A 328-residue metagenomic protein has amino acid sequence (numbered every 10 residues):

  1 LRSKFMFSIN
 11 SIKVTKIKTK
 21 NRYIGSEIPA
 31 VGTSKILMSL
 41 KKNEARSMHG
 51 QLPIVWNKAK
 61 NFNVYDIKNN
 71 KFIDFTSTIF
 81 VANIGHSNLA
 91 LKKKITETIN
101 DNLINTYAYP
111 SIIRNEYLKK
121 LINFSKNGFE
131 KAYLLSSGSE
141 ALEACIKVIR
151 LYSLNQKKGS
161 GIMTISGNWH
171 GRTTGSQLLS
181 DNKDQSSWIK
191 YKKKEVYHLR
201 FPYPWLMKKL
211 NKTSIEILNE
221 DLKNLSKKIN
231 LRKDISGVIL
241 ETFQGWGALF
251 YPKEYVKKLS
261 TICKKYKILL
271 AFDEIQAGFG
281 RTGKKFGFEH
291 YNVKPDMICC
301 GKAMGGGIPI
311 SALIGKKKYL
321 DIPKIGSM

Functional and structural regions predicted by a protein language model:
L1-F5: Short, Lys/Arg-enriched N-terminal segments with co-localized hydrophobic residues within the first ~10-30 amino acids
F7-M328: Conserved N-terminal phosphate-binding loop of PLP-dependent enzymes in the Aspartate aminotransferase
